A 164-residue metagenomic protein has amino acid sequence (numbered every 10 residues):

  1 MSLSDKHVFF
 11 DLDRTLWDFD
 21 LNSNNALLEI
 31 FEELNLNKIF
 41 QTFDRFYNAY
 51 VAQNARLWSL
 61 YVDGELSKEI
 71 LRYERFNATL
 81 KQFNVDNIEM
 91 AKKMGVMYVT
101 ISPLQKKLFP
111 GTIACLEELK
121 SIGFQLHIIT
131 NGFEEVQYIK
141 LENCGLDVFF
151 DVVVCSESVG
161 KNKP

Functional and structural regions predicted by a protein language model:
M1, L116-E117, E142-C144: Short, flexible, glycine/charge-rich loop motifs used to bind or transfer phosphoryl groups or to couple energy/partner
L3, I122, V148: Structured loop/turn residues at beta-strand edges in well-structured enzyme cores
L3-F109: N-terminal helical cap/lid subdomain that shapes the substrate entry/recognition surface in HAD-like hydrolases
D5, L116, F149-F150: Core-facing hydrophobic residues within beta-strands of well-ordered domains
D13, T130-N131: Active-site-adjacent beta-strand anchor residues
T100, L104-K107, H127, F133-P164: Substrate-recognition "cap/lid" segment bordering the active-site pocket of phosphatases
G111-F124: Catalytic-core regions built around general acid/base machinery
